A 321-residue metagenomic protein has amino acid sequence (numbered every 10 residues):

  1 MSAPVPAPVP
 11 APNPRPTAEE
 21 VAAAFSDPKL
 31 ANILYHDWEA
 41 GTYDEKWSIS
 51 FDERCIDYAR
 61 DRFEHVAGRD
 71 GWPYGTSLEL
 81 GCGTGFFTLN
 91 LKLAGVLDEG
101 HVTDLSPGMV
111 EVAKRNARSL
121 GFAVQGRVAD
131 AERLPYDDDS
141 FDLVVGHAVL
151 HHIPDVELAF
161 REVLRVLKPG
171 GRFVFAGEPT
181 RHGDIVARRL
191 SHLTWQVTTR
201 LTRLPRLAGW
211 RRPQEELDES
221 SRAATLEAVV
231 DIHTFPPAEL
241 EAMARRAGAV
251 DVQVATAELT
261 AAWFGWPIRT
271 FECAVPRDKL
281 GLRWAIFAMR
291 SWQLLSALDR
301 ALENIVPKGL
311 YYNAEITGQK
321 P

Functional and structural regions predicted by a protein language model:
P10-W72, F87-N90, M109, P276: Conserved class I S-adenosyl-L-methionine
L78-L80, T84-R133: Class I SAM-dependent methyltransferase SAM/SAH-binding core
E132-L143: A short acidic, Gly/Pro-enriched loop at the edge of an enzyme's catalytic core that lines a small-molecule cofactor
L143-P154: A short SAM/SAH-binding and catalytic strip from SAM-dependent methyltransferases
E157-P169: A short glycine-rich, Lys/Arg-flanked "PGG" loop and its adjoining helix->strand segment in the class I
R172-Q214: Conserved class I S-adenosyl-L-methionine
A223-E239: Acceptor-substrate binding/catalytic loop of class I
A249-T260: Conserved S-adenosyl-L-methionine
